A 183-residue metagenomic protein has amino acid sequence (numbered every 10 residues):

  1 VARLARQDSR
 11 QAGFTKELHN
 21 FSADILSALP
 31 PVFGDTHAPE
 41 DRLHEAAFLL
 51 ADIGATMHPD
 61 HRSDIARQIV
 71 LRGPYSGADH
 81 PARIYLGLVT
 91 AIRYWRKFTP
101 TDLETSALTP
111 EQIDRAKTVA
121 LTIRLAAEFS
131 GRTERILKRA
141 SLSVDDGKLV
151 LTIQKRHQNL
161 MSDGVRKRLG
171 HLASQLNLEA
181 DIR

Functional and structural regions predicted by a protein language model:
A2-R6, G13-L142: Divalent metal-dependent catalytic cores for phosphoryl transfer on phosphate-bearing substrates
G34, E179-A180: Extended, folded domain segments that form the structural surfaces/walls around functional sites
P74-Y75, V150, L169: Short, charged/polar low-complexity linear motifs in solvent-exposed/disordered segments
K148-V165: A short interface-forming secondary-structure element
L160-E179: Short, non-transmembrane amphipathic alpha-helical segments
